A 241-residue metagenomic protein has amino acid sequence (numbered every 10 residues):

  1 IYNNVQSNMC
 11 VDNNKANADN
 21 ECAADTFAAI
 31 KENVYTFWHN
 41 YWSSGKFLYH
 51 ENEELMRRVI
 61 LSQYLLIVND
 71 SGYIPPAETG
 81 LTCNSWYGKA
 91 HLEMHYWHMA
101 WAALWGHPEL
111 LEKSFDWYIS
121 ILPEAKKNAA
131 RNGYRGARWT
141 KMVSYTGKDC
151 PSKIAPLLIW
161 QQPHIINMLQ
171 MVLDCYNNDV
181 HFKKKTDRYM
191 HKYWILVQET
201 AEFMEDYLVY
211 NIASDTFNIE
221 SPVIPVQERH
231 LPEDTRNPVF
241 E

Functional and structural regions predicted by a protein language model:
I1-G88, P108, Y118-E124: Acidic/polar, glycine-enriched structural segments that form the non-catalytic walls/loops of the carbohydrate-binding
N8, I67, A103, E202 (+1 more regions): Residue-level marker of positions within ordered structural domains that often coincide with functionally constrained
V11-K15, S114-D116, H181-W194, V209: Composition- and surface-driven signal marking solvent-exposed, interaction-prone regions in large proteins
S43-K46, L65, W97-L110, H164-F182 (+2 more regions): Well-ordered alpha-helical scaffold segments within catalytic/enzyme domains
N52-I60, P75-P76, K89-E93, W105-E112 (+3 more regions): Conserved structured core elements
V59, L92-A137: Carboxylate/His-rich catalytic cores and anion/metal-binding grooves
Y64-Y73, L110, S114-A130, L196-I212: Long, well-ordered core segments of solenoidal/helical folds
A77-K89, Y134-M190, E205-E241: The feature captures the catalytic groove of carbohydrate-active enzymes
